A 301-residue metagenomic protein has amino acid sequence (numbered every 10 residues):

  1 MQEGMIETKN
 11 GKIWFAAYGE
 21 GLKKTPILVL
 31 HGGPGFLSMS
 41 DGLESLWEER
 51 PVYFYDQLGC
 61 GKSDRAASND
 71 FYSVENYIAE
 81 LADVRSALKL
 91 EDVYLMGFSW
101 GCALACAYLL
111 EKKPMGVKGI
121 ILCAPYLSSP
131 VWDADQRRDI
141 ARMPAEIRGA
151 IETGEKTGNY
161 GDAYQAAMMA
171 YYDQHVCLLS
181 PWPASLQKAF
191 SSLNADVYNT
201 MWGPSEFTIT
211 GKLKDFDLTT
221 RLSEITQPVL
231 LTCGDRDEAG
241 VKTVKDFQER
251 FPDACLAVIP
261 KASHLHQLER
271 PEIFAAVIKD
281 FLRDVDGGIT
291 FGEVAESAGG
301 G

Functional and structural regions predicted by a protein language model:
M1-L30, E49-R50, R283-G301: Alpha/beta-hydrolase fold catalytic core
N10-A66, D70: Conserved HGGG/HGGXW glycine-rich cap/lid loop of the alpha/beta-hydrolase fold
Y53, Q57-W100, A276: Active-site loop/oxyanion-hole signature of alpha/beta-hydrolase fold enzymes
E91-D135: Conserved hydrolase catalytic core segment
K118-N159: Flexible "cap/lid" loop of the alpha/beta hydrolase fold
G149-Q227: Alpha/beta-hydrolase
T219-A262: Conserved loop-alpha-helix segment in the C-terminal half of the alpha/beta-hydrolase fold that carries the catalytic
D253-G300: Catalytic active-site module of serine/aspartate enzymes centered on a nucleophile-bearing elbow/loop
